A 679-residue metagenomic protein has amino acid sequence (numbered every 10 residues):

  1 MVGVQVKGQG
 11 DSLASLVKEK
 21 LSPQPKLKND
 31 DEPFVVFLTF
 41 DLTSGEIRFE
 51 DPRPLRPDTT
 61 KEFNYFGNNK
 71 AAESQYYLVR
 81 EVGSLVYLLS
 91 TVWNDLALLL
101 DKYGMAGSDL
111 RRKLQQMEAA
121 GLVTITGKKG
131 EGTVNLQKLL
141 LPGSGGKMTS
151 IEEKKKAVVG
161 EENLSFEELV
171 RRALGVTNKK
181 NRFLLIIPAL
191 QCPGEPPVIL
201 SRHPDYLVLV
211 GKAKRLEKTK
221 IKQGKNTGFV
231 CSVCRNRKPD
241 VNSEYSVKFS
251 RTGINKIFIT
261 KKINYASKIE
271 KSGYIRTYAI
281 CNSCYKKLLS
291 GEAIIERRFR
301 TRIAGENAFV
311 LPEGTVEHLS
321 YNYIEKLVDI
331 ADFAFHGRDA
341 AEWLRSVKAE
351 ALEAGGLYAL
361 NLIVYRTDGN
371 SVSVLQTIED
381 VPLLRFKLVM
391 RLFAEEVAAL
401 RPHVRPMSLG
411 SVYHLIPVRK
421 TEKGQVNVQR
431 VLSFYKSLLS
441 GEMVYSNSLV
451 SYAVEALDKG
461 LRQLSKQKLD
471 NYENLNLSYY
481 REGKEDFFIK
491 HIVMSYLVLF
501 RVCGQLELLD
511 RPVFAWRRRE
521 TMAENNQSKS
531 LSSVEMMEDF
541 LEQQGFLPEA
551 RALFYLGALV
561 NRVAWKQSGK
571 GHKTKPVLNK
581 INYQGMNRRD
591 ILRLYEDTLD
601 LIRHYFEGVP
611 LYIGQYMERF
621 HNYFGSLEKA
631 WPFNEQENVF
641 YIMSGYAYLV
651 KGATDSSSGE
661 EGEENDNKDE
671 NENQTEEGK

Functional and structural regions predicted by a protein language model:
M1-V176, F183, V241, I257 (+2 more regions): Extended alpha-helical scaffolding segments
A157-F333: Basic, glycine-/proline-tolerant helical and adjacent loop/strand elements that line or dock onto nucleic-acid
